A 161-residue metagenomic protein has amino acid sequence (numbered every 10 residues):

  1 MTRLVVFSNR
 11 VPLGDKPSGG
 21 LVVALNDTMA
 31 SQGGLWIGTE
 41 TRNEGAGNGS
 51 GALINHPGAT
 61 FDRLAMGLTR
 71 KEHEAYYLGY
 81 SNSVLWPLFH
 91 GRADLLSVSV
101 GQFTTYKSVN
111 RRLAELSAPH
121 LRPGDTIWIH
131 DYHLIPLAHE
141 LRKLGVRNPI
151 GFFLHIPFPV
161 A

Functional and structural regions predicted by a protein language model:
M1-E72: N-terminal low-complexity, Ser/Thr- and acidic-residue-enriched intrinsically disordered segments
M1-R3, R122-G124, R147: A general structural motif
V6-S8, I127-W128, K143-P159: Active-site proximal beta-strand in glycosyltransferases
K16-P17, K107-L113, H155-A161: Nucleotide-sugar donor phosphate/pyrophosphate-binding loop at the beta->alpha transition of glycosyltransferases
A24, P136-L141: A short acidic, amphipathic alpha-helical/loop segment
M29-Q32, L121, G145: A structural signal for short coil/turn segments at secondary-structure junctions
E72-T126: Conserved nucleotide-sugar donor-binding subdomain of glycosyltransferases
D131-L134: Short His-centered aromatic/hydrophobic patch
